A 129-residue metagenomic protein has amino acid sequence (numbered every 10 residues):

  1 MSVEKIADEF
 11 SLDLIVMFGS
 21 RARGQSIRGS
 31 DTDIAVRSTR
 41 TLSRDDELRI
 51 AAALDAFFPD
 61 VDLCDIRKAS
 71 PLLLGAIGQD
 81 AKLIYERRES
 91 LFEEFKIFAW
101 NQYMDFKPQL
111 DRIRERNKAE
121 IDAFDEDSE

Functional and structural regions predicted by a protein language model:
M1-L14, A22-G24, T39-E129: Catalytic core of pol beta-like nucleotidyltransferases
I27-S30: Short glycine/proline-enriched turns and hinge-like loops at secondary-structure junctions
D33-V36: Short beta-strand->loop micro-motif that forms the acidic, two-metal-ion catalytic signature in nucleotide-processing
